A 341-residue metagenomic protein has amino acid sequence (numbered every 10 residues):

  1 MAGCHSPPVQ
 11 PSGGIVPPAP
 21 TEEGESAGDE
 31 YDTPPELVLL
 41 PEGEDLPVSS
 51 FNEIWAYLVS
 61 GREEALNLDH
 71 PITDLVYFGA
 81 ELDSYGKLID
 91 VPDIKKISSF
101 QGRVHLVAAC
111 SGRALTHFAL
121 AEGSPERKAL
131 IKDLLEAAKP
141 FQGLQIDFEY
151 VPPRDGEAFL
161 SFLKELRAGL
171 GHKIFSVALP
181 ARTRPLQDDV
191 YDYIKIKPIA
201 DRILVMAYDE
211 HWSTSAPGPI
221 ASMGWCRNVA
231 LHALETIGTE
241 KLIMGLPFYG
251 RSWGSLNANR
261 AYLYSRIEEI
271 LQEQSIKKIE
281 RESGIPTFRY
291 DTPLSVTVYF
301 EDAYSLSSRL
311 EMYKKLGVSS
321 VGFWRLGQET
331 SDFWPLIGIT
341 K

Functional and structural regions predicted by a protein language model:
H5-P7: Bacterial signal peptide processing site
G13, P17-D133, P219: Glycan-recognition patch characteristic of GH18 chitinases/ENGases and related GlcNAc/peptidoglycan-binding proteins
L58, G79, L106-C110, F148-Y150 (+4 more regions): A cross-domain feature marking catalytic cores of carbohydrate-active enzymes and several ubiquitous metabolic/repair
L75, I146, I203, M244 (+2 more regions): Conserved, mostly hydrophobic/aromatic
S84-P92, P153-Q274: Substrate-binding surface in catalytic domains of secreted glycosidases
G123-L144, D155, E165, D188-I196: An active-site-proximal structural segment forming one wall of the substrate-binding cleft that immediately precedes
K241, L246-M312, F333, T340-K341: Glycan-binding loop/region signatures in secreted carbohydrate-active enzymes
S305-F323, Q328: Conserved, well-ordered alpha-helix/loop/beta-strand core segments that scaffold catalytic motifs
